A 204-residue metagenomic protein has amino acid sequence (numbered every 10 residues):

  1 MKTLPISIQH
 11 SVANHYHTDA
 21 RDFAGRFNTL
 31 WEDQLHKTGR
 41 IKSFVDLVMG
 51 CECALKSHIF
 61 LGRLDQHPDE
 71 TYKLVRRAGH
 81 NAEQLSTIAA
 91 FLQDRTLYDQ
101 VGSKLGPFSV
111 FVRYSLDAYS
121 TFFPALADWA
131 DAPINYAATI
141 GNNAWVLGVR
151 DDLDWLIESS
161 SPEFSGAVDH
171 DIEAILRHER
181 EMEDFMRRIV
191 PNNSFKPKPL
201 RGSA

Functional and structural regions predicted by a protein language model:
M1-V45, H58-D65: Charged alpha-helical initiation segments
K2-S11, R63-A204: Long, charged low-complexity segments
